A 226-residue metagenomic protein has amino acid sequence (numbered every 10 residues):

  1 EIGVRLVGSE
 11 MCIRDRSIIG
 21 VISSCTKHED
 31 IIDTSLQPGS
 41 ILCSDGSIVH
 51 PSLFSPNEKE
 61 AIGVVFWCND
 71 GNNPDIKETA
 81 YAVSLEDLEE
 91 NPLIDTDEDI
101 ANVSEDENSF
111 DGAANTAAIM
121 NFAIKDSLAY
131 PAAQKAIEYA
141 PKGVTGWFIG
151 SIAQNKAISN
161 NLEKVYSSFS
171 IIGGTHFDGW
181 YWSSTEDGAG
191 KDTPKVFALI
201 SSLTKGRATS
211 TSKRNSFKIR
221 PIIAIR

Functional and structural regions predicted by a protein language model:
E1-D15: Single conserved hydrophobic/aromatic residue that forms the stacking wall/gate of nucleotide- or nucleobase-binding
C25-G143, K213-R226: Short, compositionally biased
K27-I41, I152-R226: C-terminal, surface-exposed recognition/capping segments
V83, I149-G150: Short hydrophobic beta-strand that contains or immediately precedes a catalytic carboxylate
K142-W147, D178: Loop/turn elements at helix/coil->beta-strand transitions in domains of secreted/extracellular proteins
